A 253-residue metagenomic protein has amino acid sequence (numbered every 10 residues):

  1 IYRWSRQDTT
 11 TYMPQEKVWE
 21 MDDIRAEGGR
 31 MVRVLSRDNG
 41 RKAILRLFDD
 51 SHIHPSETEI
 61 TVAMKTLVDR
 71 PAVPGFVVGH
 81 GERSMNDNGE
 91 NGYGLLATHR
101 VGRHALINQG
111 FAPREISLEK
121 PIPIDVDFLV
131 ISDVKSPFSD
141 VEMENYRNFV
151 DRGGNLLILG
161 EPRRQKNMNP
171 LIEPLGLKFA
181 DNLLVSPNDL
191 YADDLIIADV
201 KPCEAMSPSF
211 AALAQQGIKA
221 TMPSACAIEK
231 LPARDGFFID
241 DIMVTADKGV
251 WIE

Functional and structural regions predicted by a protein language model:
I1-V101, A105: Hydrophobic targeting/anchoring helices
Y93-E253: Acidic, S/T/G-rich, low-cysteine, solvent-exposed domains in lumenal/extracellular/periplasmic regions of secretory
